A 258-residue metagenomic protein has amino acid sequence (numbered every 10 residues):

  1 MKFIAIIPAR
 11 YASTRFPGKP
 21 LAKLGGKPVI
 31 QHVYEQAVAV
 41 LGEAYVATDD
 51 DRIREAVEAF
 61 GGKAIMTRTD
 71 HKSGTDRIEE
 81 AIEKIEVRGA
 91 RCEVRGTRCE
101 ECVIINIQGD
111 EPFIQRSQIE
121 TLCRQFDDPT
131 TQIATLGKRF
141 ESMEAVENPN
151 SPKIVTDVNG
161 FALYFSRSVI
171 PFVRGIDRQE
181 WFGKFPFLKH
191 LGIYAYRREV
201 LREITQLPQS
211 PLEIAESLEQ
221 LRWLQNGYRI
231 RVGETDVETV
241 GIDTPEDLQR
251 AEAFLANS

Functional and structural regions predicted by a protein language model:
K2-T48: N-terminal glycine-rich phosphate-binding loop and ensuing alpha1 helix
T14, I105, P112, Y194 (+1 more regions): Residues that recognize and position ribonucleotide moieties
L41, C99-E101, D128-Q132, Y228: Short, high-confidence coil segments that cap the C-terminus of an alpha-helix and link into the following beta-strand
Y45, R52-R88, C92, G96-I107 (+1 more regions): Short phosphate-binding loop-to-helix
I114-L207: Conserved core of the sugar-phosphate nucleotidyltransferase
F182-S258: Conserved alpha/beta core of the MobA/IspD/sugar-nucleotide pyrophosphorylase nucleotidyltransferase superfamily
